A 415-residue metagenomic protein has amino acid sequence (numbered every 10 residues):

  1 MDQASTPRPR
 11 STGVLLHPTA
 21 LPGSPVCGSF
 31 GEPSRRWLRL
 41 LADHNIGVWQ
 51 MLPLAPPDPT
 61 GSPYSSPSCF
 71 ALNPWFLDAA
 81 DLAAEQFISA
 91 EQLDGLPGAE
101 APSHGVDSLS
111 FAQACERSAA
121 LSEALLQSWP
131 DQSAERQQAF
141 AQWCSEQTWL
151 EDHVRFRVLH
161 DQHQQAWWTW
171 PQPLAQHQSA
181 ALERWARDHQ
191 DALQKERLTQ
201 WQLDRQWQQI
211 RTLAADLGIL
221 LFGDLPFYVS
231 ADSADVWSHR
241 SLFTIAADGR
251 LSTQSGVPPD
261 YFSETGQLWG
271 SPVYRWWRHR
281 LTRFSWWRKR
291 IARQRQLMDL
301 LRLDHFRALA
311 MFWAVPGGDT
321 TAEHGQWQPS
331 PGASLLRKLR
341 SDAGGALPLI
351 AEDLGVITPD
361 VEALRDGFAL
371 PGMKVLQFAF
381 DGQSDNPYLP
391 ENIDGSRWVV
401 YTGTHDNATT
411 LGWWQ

Functional and structural regions predicted by a protein language model:
A4-R10, L15-H17, G23-V26, T60-D204 (+1 more regions): Alpha-amylase-like alpha-glycosidases and glucanotransferases acting on alpha-linked glucans and related
E32-P57, R293-L300: Catalytic domains of carbohydrate-active enzymes, especially glycoside hydrolases
L41, E196-V229: Conserved, well-ordered alpha-helix/loop/beta-strand core segments that scaffold catalytic motifs
L52, L220-F222, P226, L300 (+1 more regions): Outer-envelope exported proteins of Gram-negative bacteria
